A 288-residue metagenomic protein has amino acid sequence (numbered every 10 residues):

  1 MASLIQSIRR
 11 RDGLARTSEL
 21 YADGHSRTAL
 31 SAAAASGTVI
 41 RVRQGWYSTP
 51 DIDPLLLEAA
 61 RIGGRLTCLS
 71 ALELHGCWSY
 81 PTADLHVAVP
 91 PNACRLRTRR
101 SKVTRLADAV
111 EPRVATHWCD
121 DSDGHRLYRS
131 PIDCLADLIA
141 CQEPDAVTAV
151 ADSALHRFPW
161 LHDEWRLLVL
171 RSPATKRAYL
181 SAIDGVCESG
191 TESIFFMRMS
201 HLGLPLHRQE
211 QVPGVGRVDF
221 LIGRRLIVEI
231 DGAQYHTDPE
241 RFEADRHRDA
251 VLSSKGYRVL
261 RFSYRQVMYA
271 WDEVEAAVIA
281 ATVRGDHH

Functional and structural regions predicted by a protein language model:
M1-P173, Y179, V283-H288: Short gly/ser-rich loop at a beta-strand->alpha-helix junction or flexible surface loop bordering the NTP-binding
L155-H288: Surface segments flanking catalytic/ligand-binding clefts of nucleic-acid enzymes
